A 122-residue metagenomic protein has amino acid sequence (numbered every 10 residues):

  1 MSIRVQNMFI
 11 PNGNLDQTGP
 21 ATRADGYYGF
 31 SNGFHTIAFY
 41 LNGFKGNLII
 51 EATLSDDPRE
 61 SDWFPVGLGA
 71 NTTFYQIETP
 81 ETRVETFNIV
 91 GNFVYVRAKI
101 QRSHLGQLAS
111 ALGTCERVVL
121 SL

Functional and structural regions predicted by a protein language model:
M1, D16, E51-T53, I77 (+1 more regions): A detector of low-complexity, intrinsically disordered, Ser/Thr/Gly/Pro/Ala-rich segments
M1-G33: Transition segment at domain starts
S2, N42, L54-R59, L120: PLP-dependent class I/II
M8, N42-F44, S55, N92 (+1 more regions): Generic structural motif
T22-S31, P65-L122: Beta-sandwich interaction modules
N32-N42, A98-K99: Hydrophobic beta-strand segments within beta-rich accessory/binding domains
H35, F44-I49, G106, E116: Short beta-strand/loop motifs in extracellular/secreted proteins, especially within beta-sandwich accessory domains
K45-V66: Short, surface-exposed beta-strand/strand-loop-strand elements in extracellular ectodomains
